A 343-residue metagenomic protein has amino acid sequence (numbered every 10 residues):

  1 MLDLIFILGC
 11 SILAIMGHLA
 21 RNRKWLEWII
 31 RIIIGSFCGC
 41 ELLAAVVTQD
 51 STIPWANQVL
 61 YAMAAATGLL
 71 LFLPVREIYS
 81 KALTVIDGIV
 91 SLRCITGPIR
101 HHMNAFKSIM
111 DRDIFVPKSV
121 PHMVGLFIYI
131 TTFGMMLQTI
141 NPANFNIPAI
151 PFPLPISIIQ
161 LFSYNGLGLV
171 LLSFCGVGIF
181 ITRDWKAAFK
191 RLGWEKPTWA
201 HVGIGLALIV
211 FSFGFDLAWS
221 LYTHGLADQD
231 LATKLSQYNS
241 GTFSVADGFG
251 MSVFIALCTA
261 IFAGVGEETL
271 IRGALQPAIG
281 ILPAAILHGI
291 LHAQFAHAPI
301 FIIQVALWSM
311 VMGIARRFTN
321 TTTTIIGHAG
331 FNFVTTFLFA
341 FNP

Functional and structural regions predicted by a protein language model:
M1-M110: Generic N-terminal amphipathic/basic segments
M1-R31, L43-Q58, V210-P343: Transmembrane helix-loop-helix hairpins at the membrane interface of multi-pass integral membrane proteins
I5-G17, I34-L43, A62-R76, L126-M136 (+2 more regions): Hydrophobic core of alpha-helical transmembrane segments in multi-pass integral membrane proteins
E27, E41, E77, Q160 (+2 more regions): Glutamate identity and glutamate-enriched acidic tracts
I29-I33, A62, M123, F127 (+3 more regions): Alpha-helical transmembrane segments
R76-T96, H102, I128-L137, P197 (+1 more regions): Membrane-interface module
I78-I89, D184-K190, G266-E267, I271-A274: Juxtamembrane/interfacial segments flanking transmembrane helices
I99-G168, G178-F262: Juxtamembrane helix-loop-helix connectors linking adjacent transmembrane helices in multi-pass membrane enzymes
